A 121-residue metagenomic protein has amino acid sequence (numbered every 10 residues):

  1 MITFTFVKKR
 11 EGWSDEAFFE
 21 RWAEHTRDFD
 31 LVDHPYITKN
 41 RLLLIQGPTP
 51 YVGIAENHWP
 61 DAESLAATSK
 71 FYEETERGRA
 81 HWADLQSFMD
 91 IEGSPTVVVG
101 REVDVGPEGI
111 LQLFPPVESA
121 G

Functional and structural regions predicted by a protein language model:
M1-G121: Macromolecular interaction modules
